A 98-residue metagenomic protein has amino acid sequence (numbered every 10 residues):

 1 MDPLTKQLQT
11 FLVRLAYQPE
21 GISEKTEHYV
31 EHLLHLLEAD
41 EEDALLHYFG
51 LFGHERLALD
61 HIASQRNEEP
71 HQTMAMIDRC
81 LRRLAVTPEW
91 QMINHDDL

Functional and structural regions predicted by a protein language model:
M1-L98: Transcription-machinery-associated regions
